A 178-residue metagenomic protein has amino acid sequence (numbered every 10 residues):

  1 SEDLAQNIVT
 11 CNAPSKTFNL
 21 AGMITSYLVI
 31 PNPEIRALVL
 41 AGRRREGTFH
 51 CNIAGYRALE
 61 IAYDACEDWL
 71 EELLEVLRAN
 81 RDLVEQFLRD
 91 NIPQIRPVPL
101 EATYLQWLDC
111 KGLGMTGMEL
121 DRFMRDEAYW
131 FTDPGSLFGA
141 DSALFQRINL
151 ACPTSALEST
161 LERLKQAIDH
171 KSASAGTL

Functional and structural regions predicted by a protein language model:
E2-L4, P33-I35, D90-I95, A173: Short helix-capping segments at alpha-helix termini
L4-R78, F87, I168: Conserved core segment of the aminotransferase class I/II
I8, I95, W130: Short, conserved active-site loop motifs that form the nucleotide-linked donor/cofactor pocket
N32-P33, G112-G114, P153-S155: Helix N-cap motif at beta-to-alpha junctions
Y56, E60, V76-E85, P97-C110 (+1 more regions): Conserved glycine-rich beta-strand-loop-beta hairpin in the small C-terminal domain of fold type I
Q94-R96, P134-L137: Short beta-strand/turn micro-motifs at beta-sheet edges
F123-T132, F138-L178: PLP-dependent enzyme catalytic core of the Aspartate aminotransferase-like
